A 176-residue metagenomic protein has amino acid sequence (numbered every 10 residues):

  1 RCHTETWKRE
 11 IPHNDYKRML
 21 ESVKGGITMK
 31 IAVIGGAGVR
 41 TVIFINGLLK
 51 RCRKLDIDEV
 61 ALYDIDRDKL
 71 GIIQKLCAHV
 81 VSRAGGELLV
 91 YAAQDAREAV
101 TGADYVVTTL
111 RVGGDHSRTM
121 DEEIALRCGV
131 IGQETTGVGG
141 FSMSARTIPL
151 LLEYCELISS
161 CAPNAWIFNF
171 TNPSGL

Functional and structural regions predicted by a protein language model:
K8-T28: Short, Lys/Arg-enriched N-terminal segments with co-localized hydrophobic residues within the first ~10-30 amino acids
I31-D56: N-terminal Rossmann-like dinucleotide-binding module
A37-T41, R67-D68, N169-L176: Gly/Ser/Thr-rich loops at beta-strand to alpha-helix junctions that form or flank small-molecule/cofactor-binding
L55-L76: NAD(P)-binding Rossmann-fold cofactor-contacting core
L89-G102: Short acidic low-complexity segments
D104, R111, N172: Short glycine-/small-residue-rich Rossmann-like dinucleotide-binding loops
H116-L176: Rossmann-fold NAD(P)-binding glycine/threonine-rich loop
